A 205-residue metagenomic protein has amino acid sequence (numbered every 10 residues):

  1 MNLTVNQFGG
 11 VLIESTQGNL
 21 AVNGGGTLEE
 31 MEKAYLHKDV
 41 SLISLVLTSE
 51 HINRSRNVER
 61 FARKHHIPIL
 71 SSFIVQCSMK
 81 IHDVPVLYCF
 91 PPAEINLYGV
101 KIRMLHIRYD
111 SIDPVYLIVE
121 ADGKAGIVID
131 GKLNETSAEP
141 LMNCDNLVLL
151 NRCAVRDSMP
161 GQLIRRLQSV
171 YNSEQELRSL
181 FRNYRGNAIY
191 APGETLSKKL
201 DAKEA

Functional and structural regions predicted by a protein language model:
M1-K33, V115-G131, N146: Conserved beta-strand hairpin/beta-sheet module of binuclear metal-dependent hydrolase folds, prominently
T4, L20-N23, L45-V46, I67-S72 (+3 more regions): Short, hydrophobic beta-strand segments that form beta-sheet elements in well-ordered domains
E14, C77-V84, N96-L97, A138-M142 (+1 more regions): Short loop/helix-cap segments at secondary-structure boundaries that form the rim of catalytic
T27-S71, N143-L147: Active-site metal-binding motif and surrounding structural segment of the metallo-beta-lactamase
E29, E50-S55, Q76-S78, S111-I112 (+3 more regions): Active-site environment of divalent metal-dependent phosphoester hydrolases
R56-D110: Glycine/small-residue-rich loop that forms an oxyanion/phosphate-binding "nest" at active or ligand-binding sites
P92-L150: Catalytic core of the metallo-beta-lactamase
T136-A205: Cap/insert and terminal regions of metallo-dependent hydrolase folds
